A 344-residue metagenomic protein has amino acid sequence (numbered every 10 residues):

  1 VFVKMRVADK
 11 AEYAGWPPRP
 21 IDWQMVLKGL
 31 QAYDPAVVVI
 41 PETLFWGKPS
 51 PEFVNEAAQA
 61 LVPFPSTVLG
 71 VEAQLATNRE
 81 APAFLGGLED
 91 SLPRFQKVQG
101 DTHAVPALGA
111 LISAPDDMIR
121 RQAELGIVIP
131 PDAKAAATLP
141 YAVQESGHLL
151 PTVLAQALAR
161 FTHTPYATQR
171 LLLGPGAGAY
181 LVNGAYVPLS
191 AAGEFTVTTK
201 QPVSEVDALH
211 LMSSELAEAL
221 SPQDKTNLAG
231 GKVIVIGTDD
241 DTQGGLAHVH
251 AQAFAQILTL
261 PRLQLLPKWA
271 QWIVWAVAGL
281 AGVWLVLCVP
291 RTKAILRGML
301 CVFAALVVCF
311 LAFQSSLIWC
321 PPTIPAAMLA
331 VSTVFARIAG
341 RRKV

Functional and structural regions predicted by a protein language model:
V1-A185, L228-R297, S332: Non-transmembrane functional regions of envelope-associated proteins
D117-V128, G193, T198-P202, A217: Catalytic beta-strand/loop cores that center a nucleophilic Ser/Cys/Thr and support acyl-enzyme chemistry
Y186-S214, L246: Active-site Gly/Thr loop motif
A217-K225: Surface-exposed ligand/attachment interfaces on beta-rich extracellular proteins
A278-R291, C301-A312, L329-R342: Alpha-helical transmembrane segments
A294-C301, P322-I324: Composition- and surface-driven signal marking solvent-exposed, interaction-prone regions in large proteins
I295, K343-V344: Short, Lys/Arg-enriched, Gly/Pro-containing loop segments at transmembrane-helix junctions of multi-pass membrane
S315-L329: Loop-to-transmembrane alpha-helix initiation sites
